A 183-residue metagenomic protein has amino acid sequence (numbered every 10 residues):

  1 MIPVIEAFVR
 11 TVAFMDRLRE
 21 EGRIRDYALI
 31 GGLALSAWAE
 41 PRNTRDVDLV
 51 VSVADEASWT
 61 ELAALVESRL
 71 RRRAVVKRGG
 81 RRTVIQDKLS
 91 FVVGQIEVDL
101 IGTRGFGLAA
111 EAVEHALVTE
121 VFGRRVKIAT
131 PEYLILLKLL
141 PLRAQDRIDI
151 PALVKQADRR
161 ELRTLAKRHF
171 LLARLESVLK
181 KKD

Functional and structural regions predicted by a protein language model:
M1-D183: Compositionally biased terminal segments of proteins
